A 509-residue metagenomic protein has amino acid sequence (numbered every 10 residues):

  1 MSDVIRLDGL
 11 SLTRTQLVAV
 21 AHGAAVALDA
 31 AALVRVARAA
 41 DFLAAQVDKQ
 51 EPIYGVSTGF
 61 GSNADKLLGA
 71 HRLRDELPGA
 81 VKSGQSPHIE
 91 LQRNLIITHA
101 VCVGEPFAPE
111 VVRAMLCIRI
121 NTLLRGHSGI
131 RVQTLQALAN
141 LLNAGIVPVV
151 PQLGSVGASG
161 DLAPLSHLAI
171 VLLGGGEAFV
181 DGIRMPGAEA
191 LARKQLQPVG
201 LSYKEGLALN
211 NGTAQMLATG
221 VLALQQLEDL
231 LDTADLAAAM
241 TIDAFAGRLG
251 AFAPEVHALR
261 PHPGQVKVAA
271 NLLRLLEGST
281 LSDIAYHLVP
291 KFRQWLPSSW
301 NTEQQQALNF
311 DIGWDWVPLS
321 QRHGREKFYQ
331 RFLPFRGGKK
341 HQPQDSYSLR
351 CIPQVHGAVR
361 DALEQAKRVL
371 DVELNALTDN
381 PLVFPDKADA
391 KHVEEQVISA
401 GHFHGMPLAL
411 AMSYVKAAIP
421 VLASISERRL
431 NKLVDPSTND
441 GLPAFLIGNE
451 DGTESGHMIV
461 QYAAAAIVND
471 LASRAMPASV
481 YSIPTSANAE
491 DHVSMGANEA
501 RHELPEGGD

Functional and structural regions predicted by a protein language model:
M1-Q50, I118: N- or domain-start disorder-to-order transition segments that initiate the globular core
H22, D48, A100-V101, I120 (+10 more regions): Generic secondary-structure signature for well-ordered alpha-helical cores
A32-P52, A137-Q152, K194-V199, A388-V397: Short, hydrophobic/aliphatic alpha-helical segments
S62-I89: Glycine-rich loop at the start of a catalytic domain that most often binds anionic cofactors/ligands
I97-H262, V266: Active-site cavity-forming subdomains of large catalytic enzyme subunits
I242-S424: Accessory "access/gating" subregions that flank catalytic or transport cores
H404-D509: C-terminal catalytic subdomain
